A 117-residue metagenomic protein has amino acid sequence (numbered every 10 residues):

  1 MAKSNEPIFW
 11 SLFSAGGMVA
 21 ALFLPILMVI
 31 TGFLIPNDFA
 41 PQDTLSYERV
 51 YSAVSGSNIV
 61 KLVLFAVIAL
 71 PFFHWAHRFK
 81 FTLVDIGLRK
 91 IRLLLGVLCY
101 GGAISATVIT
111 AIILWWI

Functional and structural regions predicted by a protein language model:
M1-I117: Membrane-embedded alpha-helical bundles that constitute the cytochrome b-like, heme-associated redox core of multi-pass
